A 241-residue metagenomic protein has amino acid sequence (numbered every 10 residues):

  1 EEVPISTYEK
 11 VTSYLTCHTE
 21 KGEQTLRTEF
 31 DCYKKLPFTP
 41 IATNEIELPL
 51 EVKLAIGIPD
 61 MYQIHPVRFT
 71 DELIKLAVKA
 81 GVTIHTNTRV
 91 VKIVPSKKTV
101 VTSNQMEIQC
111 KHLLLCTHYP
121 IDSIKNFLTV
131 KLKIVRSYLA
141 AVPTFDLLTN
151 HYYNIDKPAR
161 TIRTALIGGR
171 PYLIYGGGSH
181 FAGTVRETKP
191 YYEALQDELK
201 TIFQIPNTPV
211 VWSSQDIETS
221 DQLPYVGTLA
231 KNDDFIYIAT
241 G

Functional and structural regions predicted by a protein language model:
E1-L76: Rossmann-like flavin
E2-Y8, T83, F203-P209: Surface-exposed helix-capping loop/turn segments at secondary-structure junctions
K21-Q24, P49-L54, V94-T99, I108 (+2 more regions): A short, glycine/Asx- and small/polar-enriched loop/turn that sits immediately N-terminal to a beta-strand
E23, K92-I93, I121-S123, T161-I162 (+2 more regions): Flexible loop/turn segments at secondary-structure boundaries
Q24-T25, C32-K34, A55-H112, C116: Helical element adjacent to the flavin cofactor pocket in flavoenzyme catalytic cores
C32, P37, A42, D156-K157 (+1 more regions): C-terminal catalytic lobe of FAD-dependent flavoproteins
T86-N87, D122-S123, L148-Y153, L173 (+1 more regions): Acidic/polar loop patches that form or flank catalytic/metal-binding clefts of enzymes that bind anionic ligands
K92-A165: Flavin-dependent oxidoreductases
